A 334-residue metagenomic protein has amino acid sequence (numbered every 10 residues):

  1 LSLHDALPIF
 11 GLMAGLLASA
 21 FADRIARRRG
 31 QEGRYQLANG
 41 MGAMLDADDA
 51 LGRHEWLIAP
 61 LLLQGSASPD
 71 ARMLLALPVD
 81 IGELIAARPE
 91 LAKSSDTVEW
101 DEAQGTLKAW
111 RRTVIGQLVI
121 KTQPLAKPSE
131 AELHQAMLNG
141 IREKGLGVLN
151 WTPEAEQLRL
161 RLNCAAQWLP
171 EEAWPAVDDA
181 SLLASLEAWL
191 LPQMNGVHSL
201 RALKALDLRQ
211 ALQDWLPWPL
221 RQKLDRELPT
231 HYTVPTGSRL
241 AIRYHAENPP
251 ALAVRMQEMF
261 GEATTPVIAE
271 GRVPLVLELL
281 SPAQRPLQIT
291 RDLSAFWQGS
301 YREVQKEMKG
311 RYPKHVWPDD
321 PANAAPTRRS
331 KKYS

Functional and structural regions predicted by a protein language model:
L1, A6-R34, N39, E55-H231 (+1 more regions): Acidic, serine/threonine- and proline-rich low-complexity intrinsically disordered segments
L45-D46, R53-E55, A241-Y244, L252 (+1 more regions): Short helix/loop capping segments that flank catalytic or ligand/cofactor-binding pockets
L74-L75, P250-R255, G261: Phosphate-centric recognition/catalysis
L107, R239-L240, P250: Hydrophobic residues embedded in beta-strands of well-ordered beta-sheets
R243, R255, A263-I268, P282: Long C-terminal interaction/binding lobes of large macromolecular proteins
